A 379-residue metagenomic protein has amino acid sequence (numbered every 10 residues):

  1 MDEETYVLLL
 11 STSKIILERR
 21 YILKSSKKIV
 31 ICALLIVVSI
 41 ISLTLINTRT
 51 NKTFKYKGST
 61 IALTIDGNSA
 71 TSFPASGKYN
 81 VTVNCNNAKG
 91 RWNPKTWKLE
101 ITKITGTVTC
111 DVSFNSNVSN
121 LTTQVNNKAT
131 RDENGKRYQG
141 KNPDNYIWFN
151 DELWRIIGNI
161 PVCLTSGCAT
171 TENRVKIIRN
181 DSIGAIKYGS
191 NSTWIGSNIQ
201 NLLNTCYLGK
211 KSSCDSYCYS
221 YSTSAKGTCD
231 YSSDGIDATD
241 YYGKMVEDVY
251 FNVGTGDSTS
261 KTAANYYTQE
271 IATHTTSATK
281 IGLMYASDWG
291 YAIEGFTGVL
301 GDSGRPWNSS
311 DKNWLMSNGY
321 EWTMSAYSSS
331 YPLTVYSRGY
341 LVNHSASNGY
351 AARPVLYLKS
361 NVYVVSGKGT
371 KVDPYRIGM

Functional and structural regions predicted by a protein language model:
M1-D2, I16, V246, A286: Intrinsically disordered, low-complexity regulatory regions of eukaryotic regulatory proteins
D2-S25: N-terminal Lys/Arg-rich, disordered targeting/topogenic segments
S25-T82, A88-M379: Long, domain-scale functional regions
